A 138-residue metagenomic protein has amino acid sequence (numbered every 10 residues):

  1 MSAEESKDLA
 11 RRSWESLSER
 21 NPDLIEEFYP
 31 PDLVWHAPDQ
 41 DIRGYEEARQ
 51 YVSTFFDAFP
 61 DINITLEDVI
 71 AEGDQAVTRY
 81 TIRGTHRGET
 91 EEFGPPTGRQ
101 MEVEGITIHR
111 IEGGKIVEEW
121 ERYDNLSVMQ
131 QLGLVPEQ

Functional and structural regions predicted by a protein language model:
M1-Q138: C-terminal and inter-domain tail/linker signature
